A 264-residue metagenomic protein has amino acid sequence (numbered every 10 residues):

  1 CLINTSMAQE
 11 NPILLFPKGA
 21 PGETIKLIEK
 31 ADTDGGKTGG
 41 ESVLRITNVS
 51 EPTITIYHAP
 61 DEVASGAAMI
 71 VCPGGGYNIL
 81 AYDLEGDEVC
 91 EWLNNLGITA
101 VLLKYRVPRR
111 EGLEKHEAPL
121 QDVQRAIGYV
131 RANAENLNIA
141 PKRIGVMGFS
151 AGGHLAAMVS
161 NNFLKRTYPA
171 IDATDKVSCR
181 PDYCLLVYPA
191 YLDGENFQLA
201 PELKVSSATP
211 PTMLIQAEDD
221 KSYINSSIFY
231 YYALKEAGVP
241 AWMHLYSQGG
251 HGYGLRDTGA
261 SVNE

Functional and structural regions predicted by a protein language model:
Q9-A64: N-terminal cap/lid segment of alpha/beta-hydrolase-fold proteins
S65-G74: Short beta-strand element of the alpha/beta-hydrolase
A81-Y82, Y105-N138, R256-N263: Catalytic nucleophile-loop/oxyanion-hole region of alpha/beta-hydrolase and closely related hydrolase-like folds
Y82-L102: Short amphipathic alpha-helix adjacent to the substrate-entry channel of hydrolases
Q121-S207: Primarily recognizes the serine-hydrolase "nucleophile elbow" in alpha/beta-hydrolase and SGNH/GDSL folds
A208, M213-Q216: Short beta-strand/loop motif that positions the catalytic acidic residue of the alpha/beta-hydrolase fold
K221-I228: Conserved alpha/beta-hydrolase "acid-adjacent" motif
I228-E264: C-terminal catalytic histidine-bearing segment of alpha/beta-hydrolase fold enzymes
